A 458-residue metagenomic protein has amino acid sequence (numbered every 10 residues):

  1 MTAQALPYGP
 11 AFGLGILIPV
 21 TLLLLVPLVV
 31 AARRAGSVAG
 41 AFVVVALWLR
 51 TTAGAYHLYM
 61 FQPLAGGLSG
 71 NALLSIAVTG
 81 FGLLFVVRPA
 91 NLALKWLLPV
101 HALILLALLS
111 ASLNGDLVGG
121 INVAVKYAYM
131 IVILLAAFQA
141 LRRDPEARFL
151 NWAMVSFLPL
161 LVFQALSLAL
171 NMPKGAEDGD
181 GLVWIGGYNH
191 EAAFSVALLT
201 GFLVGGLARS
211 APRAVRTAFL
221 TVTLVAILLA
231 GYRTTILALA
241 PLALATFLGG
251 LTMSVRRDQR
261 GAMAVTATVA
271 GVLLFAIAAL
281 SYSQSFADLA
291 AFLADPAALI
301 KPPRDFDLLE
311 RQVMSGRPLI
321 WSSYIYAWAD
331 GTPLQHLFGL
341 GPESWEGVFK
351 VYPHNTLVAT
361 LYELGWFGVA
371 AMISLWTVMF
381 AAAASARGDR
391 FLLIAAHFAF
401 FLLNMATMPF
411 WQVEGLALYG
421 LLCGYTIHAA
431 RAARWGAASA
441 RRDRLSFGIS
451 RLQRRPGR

Functional and structural regions predicted by a protein language model:
M1-F85, L106-N114, S167-L168: N-terminal signal-anchor transmembrane segment
P27-V29, A147-G175, G186-M253, V378: Alpha-helical transmembrane segments of multi-pass inner-membrane proteins
V38-A46, N91-I104, A136-Q164, R209-R213: Interfacial loop-to-transmembrane-helix boundary motif in multi-pass membrane proteins
G67-T79, L94-L109, G115-Q139, W152: Aromatic-anchored transmembrane helix interface
L166, L229, F247-F306, W328-G331: A membrane-periplasm/extracellular boundary helix in multi-pass inner-membrane enzymes that assemble envelope glycans
F202-L203, L393-L403, F410-I449: Transmembrane alpha-helices of multi-pass inner-membrane enzymes
R304-F367: Long extracytoplasmic/lumenal interhelical loops at the membrane interface of multi-pass membrane proteins
E363-F401, C423: Hydrophobic transmembrane alpha-helices and their immediate junctions
